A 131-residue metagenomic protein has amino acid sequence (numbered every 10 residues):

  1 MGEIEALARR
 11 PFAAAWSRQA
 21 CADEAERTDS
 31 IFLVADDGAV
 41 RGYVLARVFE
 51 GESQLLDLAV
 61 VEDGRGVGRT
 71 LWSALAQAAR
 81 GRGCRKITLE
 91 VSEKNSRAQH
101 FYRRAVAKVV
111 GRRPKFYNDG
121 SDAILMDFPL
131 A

Functional and structural regions predicted by a protein language model:
G2-D63, R69-A74, A78-R82, P129-A131: Acetyl-CoA-dependent GNAT
F12, C21, Y43, F101 (+2 more regions): Conserved hydrophobic/aromatic "anchor" residues that stabilize well-ordered secondary structure elements
S30, K86, S92, I124-P129: Conserved catalytic core of the tyrosine transesterase superfamily
V61-D63, E90-K94: Residue-level recognition of the GNAT/N-acetyltransferase active site
W72, K94-A98, K115-G120: Short glycine/proline-centered loop/turn elements that form peptide/ligand docking sites
A79-E90, R113: Conserved GNAT acetyl-CoA-binding A-motif
E90, R103, K108-L125: Conserved catalytic-core motifs of GNAT/GCN5-like acyltransferases
